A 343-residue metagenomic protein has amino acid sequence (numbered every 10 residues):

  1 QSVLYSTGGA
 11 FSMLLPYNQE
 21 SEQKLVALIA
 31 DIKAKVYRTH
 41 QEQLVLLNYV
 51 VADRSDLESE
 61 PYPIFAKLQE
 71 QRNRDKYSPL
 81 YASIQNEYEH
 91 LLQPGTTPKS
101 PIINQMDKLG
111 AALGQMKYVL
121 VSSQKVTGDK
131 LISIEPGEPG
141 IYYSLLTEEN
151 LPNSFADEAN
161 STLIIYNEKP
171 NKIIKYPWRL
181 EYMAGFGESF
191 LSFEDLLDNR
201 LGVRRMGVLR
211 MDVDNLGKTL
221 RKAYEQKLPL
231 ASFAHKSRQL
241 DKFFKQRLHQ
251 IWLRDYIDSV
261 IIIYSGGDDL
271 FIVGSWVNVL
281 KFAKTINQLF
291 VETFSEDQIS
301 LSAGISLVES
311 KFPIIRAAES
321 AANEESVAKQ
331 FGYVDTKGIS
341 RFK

Functional and structural regions predicted by a protein language model:
Q1-K343: Regulatory and interdomain segments flanking nucleotide-handling catalytic cores in signaling/defense enzymes
